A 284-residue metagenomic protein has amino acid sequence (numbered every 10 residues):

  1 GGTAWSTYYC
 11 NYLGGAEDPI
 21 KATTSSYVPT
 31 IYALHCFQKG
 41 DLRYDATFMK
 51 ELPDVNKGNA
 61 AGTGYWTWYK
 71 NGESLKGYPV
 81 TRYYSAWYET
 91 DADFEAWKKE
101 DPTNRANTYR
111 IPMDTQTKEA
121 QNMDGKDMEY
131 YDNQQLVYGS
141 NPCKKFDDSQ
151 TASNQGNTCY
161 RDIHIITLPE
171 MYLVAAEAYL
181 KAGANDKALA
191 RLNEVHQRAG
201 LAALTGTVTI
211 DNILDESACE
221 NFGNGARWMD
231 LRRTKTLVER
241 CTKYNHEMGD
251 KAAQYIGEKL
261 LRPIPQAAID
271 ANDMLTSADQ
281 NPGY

Functional and structural regions predicted by a protein language model:
G1-R105: An aromatic- and glycine-enriched ligand-binding surface/loop that stacks and positions planar moieties
G1-V28, D132, S140-C143, D147-I165 (+3 more regions): Long, intrinsically disordered, low-complexity segments
Y32, R43, V174-A175, R191: Short, hydrophobic/aromatic alpha-helical segments in well-folded domains
A86, D93-T158, K235-E239, Q266: Extended glycan-interaction surfaces of carbohydrate-active proteins
